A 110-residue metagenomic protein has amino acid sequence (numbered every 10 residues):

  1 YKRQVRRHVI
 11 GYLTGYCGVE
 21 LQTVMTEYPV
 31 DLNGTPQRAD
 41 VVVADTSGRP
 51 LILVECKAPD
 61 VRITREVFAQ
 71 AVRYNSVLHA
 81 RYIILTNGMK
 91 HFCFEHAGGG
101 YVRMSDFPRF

Functional and structural regions predicted by a protein language model:
K2-Y82, M89-F110: A short, conserved, highly charged catalytic patch centered on acidic carboxylates
